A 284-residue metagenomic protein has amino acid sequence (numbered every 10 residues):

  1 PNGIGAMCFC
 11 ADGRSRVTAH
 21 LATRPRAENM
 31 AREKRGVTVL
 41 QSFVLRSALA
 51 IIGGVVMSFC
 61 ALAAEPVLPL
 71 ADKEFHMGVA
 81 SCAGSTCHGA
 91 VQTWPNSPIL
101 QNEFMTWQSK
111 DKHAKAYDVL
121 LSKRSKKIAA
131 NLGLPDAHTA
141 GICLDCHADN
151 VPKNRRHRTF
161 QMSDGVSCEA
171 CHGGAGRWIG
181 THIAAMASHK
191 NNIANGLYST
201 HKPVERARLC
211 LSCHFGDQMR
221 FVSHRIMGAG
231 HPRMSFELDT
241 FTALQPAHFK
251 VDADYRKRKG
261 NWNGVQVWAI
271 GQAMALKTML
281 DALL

Functional and structural regions predicted by a protein language model:
C8-C10, C60: Cysteine-centered motifs
S47-F59: Bacterial N-terminal signal peptides
C60-A64, H76: Boundary at the C-terminal end of the N-terminal hydrophobic targeting segment
A64-L70, V91-A130, H157-V166, G174-L284: Primarily the internal scaffold of c-type cytochrome electron-transfer domains, especially repeated/multiheme c-type
F75-A83, T139, D164, R206: Short metal-coordination and nucleic-acid-contact micro-motifs, chiefly zinc-binding Cys/His arrays
C82-G84, C143, C168, C210: Short cysteine-rich clusters marking metal-coordination/redox-active sites
T86-H88, H147, H172, H214: Cys/His-coordinated zinc-binding microdomains
A130-E169: Post-signal peptide N-terminal segment of secreted/secretory-pathway proteins
